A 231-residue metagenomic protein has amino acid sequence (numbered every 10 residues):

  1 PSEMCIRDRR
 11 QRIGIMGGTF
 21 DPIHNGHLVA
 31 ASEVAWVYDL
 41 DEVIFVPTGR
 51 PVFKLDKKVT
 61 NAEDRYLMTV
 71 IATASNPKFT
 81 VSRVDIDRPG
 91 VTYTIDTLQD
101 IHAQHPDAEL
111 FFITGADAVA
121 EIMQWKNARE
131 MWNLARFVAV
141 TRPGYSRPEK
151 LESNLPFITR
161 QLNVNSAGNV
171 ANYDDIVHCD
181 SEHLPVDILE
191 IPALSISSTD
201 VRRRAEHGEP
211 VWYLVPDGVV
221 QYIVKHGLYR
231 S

Functional and structural regions predicted by a protein language model:
P1-I6: Short, small-residue-biased leader/transition segments that mark boundaries at the very start of proteins
R7-S231: Nucleotidyltransferase catalytic core that binds NTPs
